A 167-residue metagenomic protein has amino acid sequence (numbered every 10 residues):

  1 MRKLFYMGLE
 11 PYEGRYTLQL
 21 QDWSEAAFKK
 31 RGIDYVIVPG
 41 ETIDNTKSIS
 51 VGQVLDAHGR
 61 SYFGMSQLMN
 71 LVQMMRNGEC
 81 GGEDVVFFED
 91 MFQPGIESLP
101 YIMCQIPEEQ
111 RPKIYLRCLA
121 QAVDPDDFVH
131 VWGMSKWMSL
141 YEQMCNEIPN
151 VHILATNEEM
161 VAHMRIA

Functional and structural regions predicted by a protein language model:
M1-L99: N-terminal pre-catalytic "stem/leader" segment of glycosyltransferase-like enzymes
M1-R2, G81-V85, E109-K113, I148-N150: A general structural motif
G59-G64, D126-M134: Short, flexible loop segments at the rims of nucleotide/cofactor-binding pockets, characterized by
V85-M91, M103-F128: Active-site proximal beta-strand in glycosyltransferases
E89, I153-E158: Replace "coordinates the UDP/GDP/TDP-sugar" with "coordinates nucleotide-activated sugar donors
Q93, E159-V161: Alpha-helix capping/helix-boundary segments
H130-I153: Membrane-proximal helix-turn-helix segments that form the acceptor-binding/catalytic region of lipid-linked
V161-A167: Helix-loop-beta element that forms the nucleotide-linked donor phosphate-binding surface in glycosyltransferases
